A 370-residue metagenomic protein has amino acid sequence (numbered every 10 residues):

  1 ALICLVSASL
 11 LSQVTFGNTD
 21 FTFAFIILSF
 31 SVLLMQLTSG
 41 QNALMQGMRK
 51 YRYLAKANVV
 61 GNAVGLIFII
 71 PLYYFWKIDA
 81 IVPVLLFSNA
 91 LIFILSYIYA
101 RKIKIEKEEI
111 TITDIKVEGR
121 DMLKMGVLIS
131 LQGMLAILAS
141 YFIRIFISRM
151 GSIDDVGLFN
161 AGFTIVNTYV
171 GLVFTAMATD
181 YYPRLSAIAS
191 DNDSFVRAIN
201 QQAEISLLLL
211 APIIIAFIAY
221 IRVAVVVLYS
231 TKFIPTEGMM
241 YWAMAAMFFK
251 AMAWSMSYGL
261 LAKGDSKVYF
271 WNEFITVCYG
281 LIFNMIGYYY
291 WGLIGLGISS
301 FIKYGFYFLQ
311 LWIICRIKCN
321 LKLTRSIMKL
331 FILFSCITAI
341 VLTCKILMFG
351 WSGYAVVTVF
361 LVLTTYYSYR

Functional and structural regions predicted by a protein language model:
A1, G47, G162, V166-L210 (+1 more regions): Helix-loop junctions and terminal segments of transmembrane helices in multi-pass membrane transport/translocation
A8-L28, N200, F217-F248, W254: Interfacial segments at transmembrane-helix termini and the short loops linking adjacent helices
T22, I26, K56-K104, F163 (+4 more regions): Hydrophobic alpha-helical transmembrane segments
T22-F23, P83, E118-I129, F146-N167 (+3 more regions): Interfacial/gating helices of multi-pass transporter permease domains
S31, A90, L128, I143-F146 (+3 more regions): Alpha-helical transmembrane segments of polytopic membrane transporters and translocases
L33-A57, M244-I275, Y279, C315: Membrane-interface junctions at transmembrane-helix termini in multi-pass inner-membrane proteins
I94-S140, D180-R197, I317-F331: Interhelical loop/hinge segments that connect adjacent transmembrane helices in multipass membrane
T276, R325-R370: Transmembrane alpha-helical segments of multi-pass transport proteins
